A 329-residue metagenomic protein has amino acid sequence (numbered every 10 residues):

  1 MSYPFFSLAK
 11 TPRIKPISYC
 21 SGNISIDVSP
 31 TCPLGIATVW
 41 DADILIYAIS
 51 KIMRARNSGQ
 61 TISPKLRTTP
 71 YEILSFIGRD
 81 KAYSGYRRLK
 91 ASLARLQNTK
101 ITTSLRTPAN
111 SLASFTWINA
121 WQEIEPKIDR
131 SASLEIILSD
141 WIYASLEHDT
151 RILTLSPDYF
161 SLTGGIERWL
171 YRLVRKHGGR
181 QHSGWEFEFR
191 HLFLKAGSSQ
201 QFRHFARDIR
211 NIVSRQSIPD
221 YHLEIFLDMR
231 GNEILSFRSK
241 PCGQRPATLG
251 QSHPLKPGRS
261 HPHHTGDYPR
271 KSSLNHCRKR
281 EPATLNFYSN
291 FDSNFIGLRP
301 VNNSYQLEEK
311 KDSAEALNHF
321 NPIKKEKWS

Functional and structural regions predicted by a protein language model:
M1-S329: Charged, alpha-helix-forming regions
